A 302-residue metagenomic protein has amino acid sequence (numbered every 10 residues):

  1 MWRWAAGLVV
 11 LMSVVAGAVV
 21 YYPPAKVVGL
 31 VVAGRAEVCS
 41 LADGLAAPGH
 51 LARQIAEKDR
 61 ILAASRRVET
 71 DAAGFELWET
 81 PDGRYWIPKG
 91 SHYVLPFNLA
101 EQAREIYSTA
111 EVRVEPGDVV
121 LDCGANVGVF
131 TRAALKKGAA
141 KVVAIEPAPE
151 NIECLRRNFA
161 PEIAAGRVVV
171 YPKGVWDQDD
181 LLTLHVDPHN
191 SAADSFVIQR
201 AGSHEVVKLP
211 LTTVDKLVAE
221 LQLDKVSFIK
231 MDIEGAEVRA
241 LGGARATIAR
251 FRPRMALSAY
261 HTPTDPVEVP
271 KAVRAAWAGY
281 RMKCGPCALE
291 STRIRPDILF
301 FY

Functional and structural regions predicted by a protein language model:
M1-Y302: Phosphate/nucleotide-binding beta-alpha loop and adjacent structural elements of enzyme active sites
